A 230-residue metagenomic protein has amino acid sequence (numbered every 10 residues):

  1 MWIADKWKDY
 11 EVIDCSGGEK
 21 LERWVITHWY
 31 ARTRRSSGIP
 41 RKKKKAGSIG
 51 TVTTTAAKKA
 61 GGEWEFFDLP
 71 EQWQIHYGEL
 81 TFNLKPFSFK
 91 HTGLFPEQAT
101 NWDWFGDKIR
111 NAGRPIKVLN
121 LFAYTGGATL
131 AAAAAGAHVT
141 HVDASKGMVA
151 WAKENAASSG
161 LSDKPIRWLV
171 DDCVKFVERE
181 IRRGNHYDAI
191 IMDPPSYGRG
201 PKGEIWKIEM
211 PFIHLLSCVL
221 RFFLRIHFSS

Functional and structural regions predicted by a protein language model:
K6-R23, W29-P96, D103: Non-catalytic substrate-recognition/targeting regions of SAM-dependent transferases
P96-R114: Conserved alpha-helix/loop element of class I SAM-dependent methyltransferases that forms part of the SAM/SAH-binding
G113-Y124: Conserved class I S-adenosyl-L-methionine
T125-A137: Conserved SAM-binding loop of SAM-dependent methyltransferases across substrates and taxa, primarily the Class I
H138-D143: Conserved SAM-binding motif I beta-strand of class I
S145-I191: S-adenosyl-L-methionine
K146-M148, V170-V174, Y187-C218: Mobile active-site "lid"/loop adjacent to the S-adenosyl-L-methionine
I226-S230: Conserved beta-strand signature within the Rossmann-like core of class I S-adenosyl-L-methionine
